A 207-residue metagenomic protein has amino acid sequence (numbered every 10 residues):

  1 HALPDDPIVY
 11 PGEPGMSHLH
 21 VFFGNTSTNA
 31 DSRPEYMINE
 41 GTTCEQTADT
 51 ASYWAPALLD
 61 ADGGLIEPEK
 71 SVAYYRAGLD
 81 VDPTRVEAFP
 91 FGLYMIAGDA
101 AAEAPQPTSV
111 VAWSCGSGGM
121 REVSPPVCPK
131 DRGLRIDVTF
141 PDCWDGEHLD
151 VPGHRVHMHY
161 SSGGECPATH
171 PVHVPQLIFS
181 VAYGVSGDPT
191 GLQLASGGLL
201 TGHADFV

Functional and structural regions predicted by a protein language model:
H1-S17, V21-V138, D145-V207: Primary mode marks residue(s) on the alpha4-beta5-alpha5 output face of response regulator receiver
